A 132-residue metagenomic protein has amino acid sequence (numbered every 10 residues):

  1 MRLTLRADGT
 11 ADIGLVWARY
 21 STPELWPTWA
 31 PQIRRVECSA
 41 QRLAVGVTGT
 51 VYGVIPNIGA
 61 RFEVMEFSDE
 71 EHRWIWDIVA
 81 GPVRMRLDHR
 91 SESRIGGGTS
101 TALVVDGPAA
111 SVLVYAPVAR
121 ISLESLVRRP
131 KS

Functional and structural regions predicted by a protein language model:
M1-A40: Hydrophobic ligand-binding cavity/cleft-lining segments
T4-R6, G59-F62, R86-D88, A102: Well-ordered beta-strand positions in beta-sheet-rich domains
L15, T28, G59-R61, R86 (+1 more regions): Short acidic, gly/pro-rich beta-turn/loop elements at beta-sheet edges and active-site/ligand-binding grooves
R19, Y52, S122-S125: Short alpha-helical scaffold segments that flank and stabilize functional sites
P27-T28, E37-P82, G96, S100: Glycine-rich portal/gate segments that line the openings of hydrophobic small-molecule binding cavities
I75-S132: Beta-strand/loop substructures that line and gate deep hydrophobic ligand-binding cavities in soluble
